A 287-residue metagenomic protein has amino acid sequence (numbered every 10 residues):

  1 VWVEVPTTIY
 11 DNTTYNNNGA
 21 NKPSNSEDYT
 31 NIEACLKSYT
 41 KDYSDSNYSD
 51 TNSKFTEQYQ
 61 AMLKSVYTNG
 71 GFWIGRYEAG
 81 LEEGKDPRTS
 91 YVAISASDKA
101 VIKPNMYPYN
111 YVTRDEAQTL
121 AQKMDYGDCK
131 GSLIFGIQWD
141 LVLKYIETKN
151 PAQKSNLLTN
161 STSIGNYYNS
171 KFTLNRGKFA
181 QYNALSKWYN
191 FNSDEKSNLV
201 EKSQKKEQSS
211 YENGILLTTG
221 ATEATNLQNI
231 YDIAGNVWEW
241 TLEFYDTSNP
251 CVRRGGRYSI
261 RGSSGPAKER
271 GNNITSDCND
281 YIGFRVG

Functional and structural regions predicted by a protein language model:
V1, G71, K130-S132, N236 (+1 more regions): Beta-sheet entry/capping signal
V1-N17, G131: GGW-centered surface loops in extracellular recognition modules
W2-V3, F72, L217, C251 (+1 more regions): A broad, low-specificity signal marking well-ordered, structured residues that form hydrophobic/aromatic
Y10, A79-G80, Q138-L141, F244-Y245 (+1 more regions): Short, solvent-exposed loop/turn segments at secondary-structure junctions
N17-D232: Short aromatic-cysteine micro-motif
L81, P108-D115, T119-Q122, K130 (+3 more regions): Disulfide-stabilized, aromatic/cysteine-rich ligand-recognition loop
T148, E243-D246: Short, well-ordered loop/turn and helix-capping segments at boundaries between secondary-structure elements and domains
A234-E243: Active-site-proximal beta-strands of protease catalytic cores
